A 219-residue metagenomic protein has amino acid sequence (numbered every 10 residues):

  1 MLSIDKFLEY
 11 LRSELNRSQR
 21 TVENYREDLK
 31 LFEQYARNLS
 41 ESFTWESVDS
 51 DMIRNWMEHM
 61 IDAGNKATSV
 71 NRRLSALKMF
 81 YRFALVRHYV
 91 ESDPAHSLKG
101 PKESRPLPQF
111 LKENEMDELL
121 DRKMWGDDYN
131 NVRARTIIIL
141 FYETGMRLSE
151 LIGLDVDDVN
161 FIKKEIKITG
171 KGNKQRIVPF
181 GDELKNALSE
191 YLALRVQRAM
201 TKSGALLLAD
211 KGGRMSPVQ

Functional and structural regions predicted by a protein language model:
M1-Q219: Conserved catalytic core of the tyrosine transesterase superfamily
